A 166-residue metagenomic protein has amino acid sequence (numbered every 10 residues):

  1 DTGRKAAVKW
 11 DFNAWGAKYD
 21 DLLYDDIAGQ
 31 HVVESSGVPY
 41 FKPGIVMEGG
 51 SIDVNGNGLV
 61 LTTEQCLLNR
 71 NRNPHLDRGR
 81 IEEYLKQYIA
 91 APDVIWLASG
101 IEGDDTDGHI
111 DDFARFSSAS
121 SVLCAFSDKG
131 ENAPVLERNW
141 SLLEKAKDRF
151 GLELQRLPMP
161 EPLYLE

Functional and structural regions predicted by a protein language model:
D1-E166: The feature marks the mature, well-folded catalytic cores of soluble enzymes
